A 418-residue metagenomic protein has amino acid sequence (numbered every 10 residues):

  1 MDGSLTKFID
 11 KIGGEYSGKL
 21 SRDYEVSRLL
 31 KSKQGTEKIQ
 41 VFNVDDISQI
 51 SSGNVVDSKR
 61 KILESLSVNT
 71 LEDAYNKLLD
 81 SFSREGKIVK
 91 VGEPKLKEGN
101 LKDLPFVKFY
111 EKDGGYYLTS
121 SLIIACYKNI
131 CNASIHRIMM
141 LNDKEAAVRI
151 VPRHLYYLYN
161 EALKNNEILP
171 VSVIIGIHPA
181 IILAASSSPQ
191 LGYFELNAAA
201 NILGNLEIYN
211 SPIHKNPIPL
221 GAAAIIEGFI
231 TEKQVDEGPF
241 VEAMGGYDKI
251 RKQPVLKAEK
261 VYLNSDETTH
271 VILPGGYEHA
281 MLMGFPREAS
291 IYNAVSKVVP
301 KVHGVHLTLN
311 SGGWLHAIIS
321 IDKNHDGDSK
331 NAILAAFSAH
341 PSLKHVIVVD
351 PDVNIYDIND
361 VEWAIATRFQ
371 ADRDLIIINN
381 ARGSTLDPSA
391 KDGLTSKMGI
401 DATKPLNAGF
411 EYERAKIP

Functional and structural regions predicted by a protein language model:
M1-P418: Non-catalytic, beta-rich accessory domains that mediate macromolecular interactions or localization
